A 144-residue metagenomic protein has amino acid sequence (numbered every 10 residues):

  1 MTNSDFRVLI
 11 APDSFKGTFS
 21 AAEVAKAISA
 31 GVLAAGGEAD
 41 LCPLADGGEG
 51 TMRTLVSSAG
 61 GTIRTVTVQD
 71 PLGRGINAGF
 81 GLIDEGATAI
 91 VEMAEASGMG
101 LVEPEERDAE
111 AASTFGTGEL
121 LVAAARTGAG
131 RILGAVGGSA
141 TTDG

Functional and structural regions predicted by a protein language model:
M1-V136, A140-G144: N-terminal loops that bind phosphate or other acidic moieties and the adjacent beta-alpha structural core
